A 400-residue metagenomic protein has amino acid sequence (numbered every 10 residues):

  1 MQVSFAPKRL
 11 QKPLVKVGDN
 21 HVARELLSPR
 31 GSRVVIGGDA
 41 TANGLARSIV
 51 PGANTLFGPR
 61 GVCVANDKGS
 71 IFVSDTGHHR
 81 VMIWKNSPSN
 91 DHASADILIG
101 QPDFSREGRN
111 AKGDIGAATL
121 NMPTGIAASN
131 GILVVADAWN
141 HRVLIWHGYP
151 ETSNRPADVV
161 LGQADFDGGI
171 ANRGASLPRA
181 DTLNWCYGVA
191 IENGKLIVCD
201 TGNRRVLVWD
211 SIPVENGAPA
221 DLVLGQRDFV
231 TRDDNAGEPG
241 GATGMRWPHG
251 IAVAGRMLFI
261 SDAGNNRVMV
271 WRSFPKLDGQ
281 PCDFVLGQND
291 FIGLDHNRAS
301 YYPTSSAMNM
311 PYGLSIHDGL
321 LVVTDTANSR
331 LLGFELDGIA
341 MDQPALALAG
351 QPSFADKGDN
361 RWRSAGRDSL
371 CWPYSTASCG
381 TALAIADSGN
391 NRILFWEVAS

Functional and structural regions predicted by a protein language model:
M1-A40, A399-S400: Sequence/structural signature of beta-propeller modules and their immediately flanking N-terminal secretory/stalk
A23-G52, S94-G116, P156-R179, A218-G241 (+2 more regions): Surface-exposed loop and turn segments in beta-propeller and other repeat-based domains that flank or scaffold
A46-N66, K112-S129, R173-E192, G237-G255 (+2 more regions): Signature of short aromatic-glycine-proline-rich micro-motifs recurring in repeat-based ectodomains
T55-G58, S94, T119-M122, W139 (+12 more regions): Beta-rich catalytic cores
S70-V73, L133-V135, K195-V198, M257-I260 (+2 more regions): Conserved beta-propeller blade signature
T76-G77, N86, A138-W139, G148 (+8 more regions): Short loop/turn segments immediately following the C-termini of beta-strands
W84-H92, W146-R155, W209-A218, W271-D283 (+2 more regions): Short loop/turn segments immediately following beta-strands, especially the blade-tip and inter-blade linker loops
S329, W372-S400: Blade-level signature of beta-propeller repeat domains, shared across WD40, Kelch, NHL, RCC1 and BNR/Asp-box propellers
